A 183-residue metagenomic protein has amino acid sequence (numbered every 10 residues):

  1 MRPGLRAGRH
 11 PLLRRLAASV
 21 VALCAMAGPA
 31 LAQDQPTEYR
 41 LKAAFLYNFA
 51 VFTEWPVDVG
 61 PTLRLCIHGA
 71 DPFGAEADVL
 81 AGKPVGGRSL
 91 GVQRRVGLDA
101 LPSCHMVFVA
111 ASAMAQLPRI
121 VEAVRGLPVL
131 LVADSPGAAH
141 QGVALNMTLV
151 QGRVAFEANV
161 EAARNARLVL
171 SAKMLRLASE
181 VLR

Functional and structural regions predicted by a protein language model:
R2-S19, C24-R183: Short hydrophobic alpha-helices and adjacent helix-cap/hinge residues
